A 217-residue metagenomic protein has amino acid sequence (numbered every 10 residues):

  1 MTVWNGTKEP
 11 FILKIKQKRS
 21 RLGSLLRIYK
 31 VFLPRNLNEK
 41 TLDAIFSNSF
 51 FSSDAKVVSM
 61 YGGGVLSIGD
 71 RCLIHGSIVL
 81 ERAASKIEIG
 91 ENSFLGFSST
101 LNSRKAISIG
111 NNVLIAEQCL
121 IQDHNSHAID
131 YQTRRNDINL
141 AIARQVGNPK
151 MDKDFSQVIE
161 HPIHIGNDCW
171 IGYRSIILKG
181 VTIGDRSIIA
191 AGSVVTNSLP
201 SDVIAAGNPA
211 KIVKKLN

Functional and structural regions predicted by a protein language model:
M1-I129, R134-R144, P149-M151, F155-D168 (+3 more regions): Domain-scale signature associated with acetyltransferase and cell-envelope carbohydrate enzymes
L114, S187-I188: Short alpha-helix at the nucleotide-sugar/activated-sugar donor binding site of glycosyltransferases and closely
V181: Extracellular carbohydrate recognition
G184-S187, P200-D202: Conserved catalytic segment of ABC-fold P-loop ATPases
I188-V194: A generic "structured core" feature
